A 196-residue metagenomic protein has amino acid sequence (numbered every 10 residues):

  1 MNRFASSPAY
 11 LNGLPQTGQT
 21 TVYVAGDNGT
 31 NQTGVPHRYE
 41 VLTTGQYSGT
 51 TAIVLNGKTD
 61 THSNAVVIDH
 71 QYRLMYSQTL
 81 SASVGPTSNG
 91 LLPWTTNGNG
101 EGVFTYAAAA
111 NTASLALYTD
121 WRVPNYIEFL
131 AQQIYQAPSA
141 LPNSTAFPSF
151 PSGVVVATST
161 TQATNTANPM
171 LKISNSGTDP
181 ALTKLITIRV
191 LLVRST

Functional and structural regions predicted by a protein language model:
M1-R122, Y126-T196: Glycine-aromatic-enriched surface loops/turns that form tight recognition elements
